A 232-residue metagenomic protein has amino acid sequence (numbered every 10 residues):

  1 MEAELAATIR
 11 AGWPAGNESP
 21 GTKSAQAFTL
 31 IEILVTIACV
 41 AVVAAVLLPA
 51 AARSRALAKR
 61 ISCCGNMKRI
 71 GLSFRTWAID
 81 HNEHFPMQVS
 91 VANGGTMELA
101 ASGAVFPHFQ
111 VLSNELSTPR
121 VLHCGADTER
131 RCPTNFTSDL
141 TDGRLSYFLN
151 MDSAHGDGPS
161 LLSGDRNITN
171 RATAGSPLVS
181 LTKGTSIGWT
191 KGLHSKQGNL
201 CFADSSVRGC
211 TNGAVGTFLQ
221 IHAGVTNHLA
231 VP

Functional and structural regions predicted by a protein language model:
M1-F28: N-terminal leader/signal peptides at the extreme start of proteins
G21-R55: N-terminal single-pass transmembrane signal-anchor helix
A45, P49-F106, T118, V207: Conserved hydrophobic/amphipathic alpha-helical signal-anchor segments
A78-I79, F85-Q88, G94-T96, E129-N135 (+3 more regions): Short catalytic/ligand-binding loop motif for oxyanion handling, primarily in non-cytosolic enzymes, centered on
P86-M87, V121-G125, S160-S163, N199-C201 (+1 more regions): Structural recognition of the beta-strand scaffold that forms the well-ordered cores of secreted hydrolase catalytic
P119-T182: Acidic, glycine-rich loop-and-strand cores that form catalytic or ligand-binding grooves in diverse globular domains
T173-P232: C-terminal accessory segments of extracellular proteins
